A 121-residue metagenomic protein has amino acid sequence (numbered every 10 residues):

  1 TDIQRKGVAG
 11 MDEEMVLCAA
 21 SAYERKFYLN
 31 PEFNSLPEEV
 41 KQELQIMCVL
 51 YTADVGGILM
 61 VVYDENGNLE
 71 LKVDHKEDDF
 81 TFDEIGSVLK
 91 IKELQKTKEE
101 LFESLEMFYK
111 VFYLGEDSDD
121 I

Functional and structural regions predicted by a protein language model:
T1-G10: Short, Lys/Arg-enriched N-terminal segments with co-localized hydrophobic residues within the first ~10-30 amino acids
R5-K6, I46-V49, F80, S87: Intrinsically disordered, low-complexity segments enriched in polar/charged residues with Gly/Pro, especially when
A9-D54: Negatively charged, low-complexity tracts enriched in Asp/Glu with abundant Ser/Thr
D12, G115-I121: Short acidic DE-rich linear segments
L36-V40, I91, F102, S118: Short, structured coil/loop segments at alpha-helix boundaries
V55-Y109: Amphipathic protein-protein interaction modules
M107-K110, L114-D117: Charged/polar positions within long, soluble alpha-helices
